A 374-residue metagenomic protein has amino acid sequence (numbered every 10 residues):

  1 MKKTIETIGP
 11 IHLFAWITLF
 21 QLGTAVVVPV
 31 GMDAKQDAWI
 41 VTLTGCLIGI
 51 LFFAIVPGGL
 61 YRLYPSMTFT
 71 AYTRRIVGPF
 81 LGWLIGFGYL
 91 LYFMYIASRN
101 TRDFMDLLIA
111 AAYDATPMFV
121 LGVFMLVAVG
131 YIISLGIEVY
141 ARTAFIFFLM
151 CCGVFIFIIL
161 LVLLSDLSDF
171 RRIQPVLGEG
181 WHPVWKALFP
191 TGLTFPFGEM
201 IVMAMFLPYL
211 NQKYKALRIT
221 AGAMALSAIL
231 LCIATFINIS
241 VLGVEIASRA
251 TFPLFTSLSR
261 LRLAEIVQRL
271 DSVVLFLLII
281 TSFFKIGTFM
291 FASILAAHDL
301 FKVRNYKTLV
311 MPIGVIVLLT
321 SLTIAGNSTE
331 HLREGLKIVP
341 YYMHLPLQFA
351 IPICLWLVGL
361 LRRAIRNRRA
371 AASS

Functional and structural regions predicted by a protein language model:
M1-D37, Y209, V358-S374: Membrane-interface "cap" regions at the ends of multi-pass membrane proteins
T7-V26, V41, G45, Y89-F93 (+6 more regions): Hydrophobic, membrane-embedded alpha-helices of multi-pass small-molecule transporters
G23-M118: Membrane helical hairpin/interfacial module
P29-G58, K337-C354, R363, N367-S373: Extracellular loop-to-transmembrane helix junctions
T44-V56, Y89-N100, V129, M150-S165 (+2 more regions): Selective recognition of specific alpha-helical transmembrane segments in multi-pass small-molecule
M94-A97, I133, C152-L177, L193 (+2 more regions): Hydrophobic alpha-helical segments and their helix-loop junctions in multi-pass secondary transporters
F104, I132-V162, H344-I351: Membrane-interface loop-to-helix entry segments
V241-D271: Membrane-interface interhelical connector segments
